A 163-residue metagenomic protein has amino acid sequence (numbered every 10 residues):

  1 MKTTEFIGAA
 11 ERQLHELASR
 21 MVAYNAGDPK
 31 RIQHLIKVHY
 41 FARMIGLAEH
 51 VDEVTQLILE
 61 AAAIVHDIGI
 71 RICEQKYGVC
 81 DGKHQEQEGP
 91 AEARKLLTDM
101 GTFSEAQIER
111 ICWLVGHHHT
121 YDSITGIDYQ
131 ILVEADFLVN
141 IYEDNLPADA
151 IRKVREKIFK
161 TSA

Functional and structural regions predicted by a protein language model:
M1-A9, Y24-I36, Y40-D52, V65 (+1 more regions): Divalent metal-dependent phosphate-bond-processing catalytic cores, especially two-metal-ion Mg2+/Mn2+ enzymes that act
Q13-K37, G69-C80: Active-site flanking loop/helix segments enriched in acidic
M21, N25, G46, I72-K76 (+3 more regions): Short amphipathic alpha-helical interaction patches enriched in hydrophobic/aromatic residues with interspersed Lys/Arg
V38-F41, K83-M100: An active-site-proximal "capping" alpha-helix that borders the catalytic cofactor pocket
H50-A61, G101-V115, D128: Acidic/histidine metal-binding catalytic segments
Q56-G78, G89, C112-H119, D136: His-Asp-centered metal-binding catalytic motifs of divalent-metal-dependent phosphohydrolases/nucleases
G78-E92, R152-A163: Divalent-cation-assisted or electrostatically stabilized phosphate/pyrophosphate-binding catalytic cores
